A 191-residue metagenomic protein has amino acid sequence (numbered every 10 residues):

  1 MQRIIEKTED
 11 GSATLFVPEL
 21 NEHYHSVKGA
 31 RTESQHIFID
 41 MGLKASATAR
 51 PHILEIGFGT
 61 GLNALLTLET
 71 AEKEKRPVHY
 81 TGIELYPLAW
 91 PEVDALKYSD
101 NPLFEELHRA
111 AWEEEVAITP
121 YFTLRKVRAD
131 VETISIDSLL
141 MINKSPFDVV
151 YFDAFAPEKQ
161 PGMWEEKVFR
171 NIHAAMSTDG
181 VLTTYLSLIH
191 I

Functional and structural regions predicted by a protein language model:
M1-P51, L68-Y98: Rossmann-like AdoMet
R50-G59: Conserved class I S-adenosyl-L-methionine
G61-L65: Glycine-rich SAM-binding Motif I of class I
A95-L139: S-adenosyl-L-methionine
S138-V149: A short acidic, Gly/Pro-enriched loop at the edge of an enzyme's catalytic core that lines a small-molecule cofactor
E165-T178: A short glycine-rich, Lys/Arg-flanked "PGG" loop and its adjoining helix->strand segment in the class I
D179-L186: Conserved beta-strand signature within the Rossmann-like core of class I S-adenosyl-L-methionine
I189-I191: Conserved small/polar residues in nucleotide/adenosyl-binding loops
